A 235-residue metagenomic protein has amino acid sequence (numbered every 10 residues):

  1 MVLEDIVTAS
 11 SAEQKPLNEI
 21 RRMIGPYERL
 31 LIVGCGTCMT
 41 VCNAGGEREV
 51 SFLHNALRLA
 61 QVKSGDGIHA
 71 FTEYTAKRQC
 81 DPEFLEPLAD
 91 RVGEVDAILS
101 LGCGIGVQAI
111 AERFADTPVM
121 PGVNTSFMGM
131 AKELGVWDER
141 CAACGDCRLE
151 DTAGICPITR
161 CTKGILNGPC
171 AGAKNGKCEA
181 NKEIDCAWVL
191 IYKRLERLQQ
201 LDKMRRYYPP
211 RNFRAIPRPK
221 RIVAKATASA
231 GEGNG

Functional and structural regions predicted by a protein language model:
M1-E73, E86-I98, E112-D151, I155-G235: Iron-sulfur (Fe-S) cluster-binding modules
T72-C80: Short beta->alpha junction loops
S100-G104: N-terminal glycine-rich "phosphate-gripper" loop used for MgATP/nucleotide binding and carboxylate activation
G106-Q108: Short, well-ordered alpha-helical microsegments
